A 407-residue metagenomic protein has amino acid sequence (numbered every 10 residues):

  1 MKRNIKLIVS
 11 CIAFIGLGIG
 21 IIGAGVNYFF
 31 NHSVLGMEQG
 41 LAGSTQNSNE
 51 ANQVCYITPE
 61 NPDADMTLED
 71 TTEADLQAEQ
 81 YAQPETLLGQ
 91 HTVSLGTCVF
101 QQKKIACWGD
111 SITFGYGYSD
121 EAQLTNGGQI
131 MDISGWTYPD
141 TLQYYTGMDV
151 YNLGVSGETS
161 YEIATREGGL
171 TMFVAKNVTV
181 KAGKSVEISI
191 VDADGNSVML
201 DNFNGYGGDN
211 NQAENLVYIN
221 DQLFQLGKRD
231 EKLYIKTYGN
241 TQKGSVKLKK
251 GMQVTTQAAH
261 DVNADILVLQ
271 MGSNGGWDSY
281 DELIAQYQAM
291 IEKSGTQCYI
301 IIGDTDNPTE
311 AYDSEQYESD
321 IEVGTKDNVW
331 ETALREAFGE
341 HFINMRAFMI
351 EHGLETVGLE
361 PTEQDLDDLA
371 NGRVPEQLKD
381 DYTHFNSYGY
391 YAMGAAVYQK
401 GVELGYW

Functional and structural regions predicted by a protein language model:
M1-D63, T67-D70, E79-Q80: Gram-positive cell-envelope targeting signals
Q46-N263, E322: Serine-esterase "nucleophile elbow" of acetyl-processing enzymes
E69-D70, A78-E85, Q90, I291-K293 (+1 more regions): Substrate-gating cap/lid alpha-helix
K104-T113, D149-G154, D265-M271, C298-G303 (+2 more regions): Structural recognition of the beta-strand scaffold that forms the well-ordered cores of secreted hydrolase catalytic
W108, I112, Q143, D265-I266 (+5 more regions): Catalytic phosphate/metal-binding cores of nucleic-acid and nucleotide-processing enzymes, i.e., regions that mediate
V150, I163, E363-W407: Histidine-centered active-site loop/cap adjacent to the catalytic His in serine esterases/O-acetyl transfer systems
L269-E282, T305-D306, E315-S319: Surface-exposed cleft-lining segments at the edges of enzyme active sites
A347-R373: Mobile gating loops/cap/lid regions near enzyme active sites that modulate substrate access
